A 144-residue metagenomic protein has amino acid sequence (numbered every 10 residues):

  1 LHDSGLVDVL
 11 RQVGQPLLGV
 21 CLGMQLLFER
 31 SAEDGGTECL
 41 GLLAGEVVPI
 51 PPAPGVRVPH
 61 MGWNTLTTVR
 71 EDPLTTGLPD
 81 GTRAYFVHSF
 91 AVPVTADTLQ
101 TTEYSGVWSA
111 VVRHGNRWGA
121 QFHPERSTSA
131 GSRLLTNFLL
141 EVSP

Functional and structural regions predicted by a protein language model:
L1-W63: Cysteine-nucleophile active-site neighborhood
V7-R11, T75, L135: Short amphipathic alpha-helical segments and helix-helix/interface helices
G35, V94-T95, S129-A130: Residues that form or flank phosphate/diphosphate-binding pockets in enzymes that use nucleotide phosphates
E46, I50, V69, E141: Phosphate/oxyanion-binding loops and surfaces in catalytic or ligand/nucleic-acid-binding neighborhoods
T65-R126: Active-site oxyanion/phosphate-handling segment shared across diverse enzymes
R117-P144: Acyltransferase
